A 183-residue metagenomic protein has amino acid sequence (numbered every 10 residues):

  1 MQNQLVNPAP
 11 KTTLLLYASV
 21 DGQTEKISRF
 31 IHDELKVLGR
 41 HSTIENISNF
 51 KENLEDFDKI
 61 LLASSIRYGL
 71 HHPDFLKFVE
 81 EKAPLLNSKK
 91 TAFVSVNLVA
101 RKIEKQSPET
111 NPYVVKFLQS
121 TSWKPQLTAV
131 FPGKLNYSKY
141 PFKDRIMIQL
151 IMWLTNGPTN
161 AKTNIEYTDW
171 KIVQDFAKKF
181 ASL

Functional and structural regions predicted by a protein language model:
M1-P10, E34, L38, S64-L183: FMN-binding flavodoxin-like domain, especially the glycine-rich phosphate-binding loop
T13-L15, S42, T91: Conserved hydrophobic helix-helix packing surfaces used for dimerization/oligomerization
L14-K36: Short, charged N-terminal beta->alpha structural module
V20-D21, N49, L98, L135: Short, glycine/serine-rich, charged loops/turns that create anion-binding and catalytic segments at active sites
K26, E55, P73-K77: Generic recognition of short, well-ordered alpha-helical segments
L38-K51: A short beta-strand-loop structural module common to alpha/beta enzyme folds
L54-E55, L86: A short, aliphatic-rich alpha-helical micro-motif
